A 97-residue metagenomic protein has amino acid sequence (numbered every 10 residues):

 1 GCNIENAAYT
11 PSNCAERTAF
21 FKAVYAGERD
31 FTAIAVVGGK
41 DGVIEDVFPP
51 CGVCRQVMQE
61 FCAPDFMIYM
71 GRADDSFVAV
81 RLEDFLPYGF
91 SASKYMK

Functional and structural regions predicted by a protein language model:
C2-K94: Zn2+-dependent cytidine deaminase-like catalytic core
K97: Iron-sulfur (Fe-S) cluster-binding modules
